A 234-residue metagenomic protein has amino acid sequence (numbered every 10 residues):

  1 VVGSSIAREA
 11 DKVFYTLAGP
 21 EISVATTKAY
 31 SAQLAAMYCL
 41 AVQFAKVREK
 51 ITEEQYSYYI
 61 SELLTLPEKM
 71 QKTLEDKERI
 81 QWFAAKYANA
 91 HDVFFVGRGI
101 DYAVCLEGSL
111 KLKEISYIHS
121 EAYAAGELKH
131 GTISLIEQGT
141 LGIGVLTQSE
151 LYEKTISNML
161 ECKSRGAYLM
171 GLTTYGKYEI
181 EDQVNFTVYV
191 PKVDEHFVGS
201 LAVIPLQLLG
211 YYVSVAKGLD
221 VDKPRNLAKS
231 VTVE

Functional and structural regions predicted by a protein language model:
V1-E234: A SIS-like phosphosugar-recognition module
